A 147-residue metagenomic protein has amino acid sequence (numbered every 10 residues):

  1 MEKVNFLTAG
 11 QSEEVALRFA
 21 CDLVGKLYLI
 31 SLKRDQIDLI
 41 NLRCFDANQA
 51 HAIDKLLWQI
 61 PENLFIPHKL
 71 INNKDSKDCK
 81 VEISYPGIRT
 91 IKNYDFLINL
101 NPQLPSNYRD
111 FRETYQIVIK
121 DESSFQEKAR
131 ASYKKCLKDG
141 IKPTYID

Functional and structural regions predicted by a protein language model:
M1-A16: Glycine-rich phosphate-binding "P-loop"
V4-T8, I37-F45, L97-N99, Q116-I117: Short hydrophobic beta-strand segments
S12-E14, N48-H51, I88-K92, Q103-R109 (+1 more regions): Short acidic, S/G/P-rich loop/turn micro-motifs used as interaction or catalytic elements
L17-D22, R130: Short amphipathic alpha-helical segment that frequently serves as the phosphate-/nucleotide-binding helix
A20-D75: Short, well-structured hydrophobic secondary-structure segments
L64-Y85, P143-D147: A generic structural motif
K74-F111: Mid-chain, well-packed structural core segment of small domains
E113-D147: Glycine-rich, aromatic-bearing surface loops/beta-hairpins
